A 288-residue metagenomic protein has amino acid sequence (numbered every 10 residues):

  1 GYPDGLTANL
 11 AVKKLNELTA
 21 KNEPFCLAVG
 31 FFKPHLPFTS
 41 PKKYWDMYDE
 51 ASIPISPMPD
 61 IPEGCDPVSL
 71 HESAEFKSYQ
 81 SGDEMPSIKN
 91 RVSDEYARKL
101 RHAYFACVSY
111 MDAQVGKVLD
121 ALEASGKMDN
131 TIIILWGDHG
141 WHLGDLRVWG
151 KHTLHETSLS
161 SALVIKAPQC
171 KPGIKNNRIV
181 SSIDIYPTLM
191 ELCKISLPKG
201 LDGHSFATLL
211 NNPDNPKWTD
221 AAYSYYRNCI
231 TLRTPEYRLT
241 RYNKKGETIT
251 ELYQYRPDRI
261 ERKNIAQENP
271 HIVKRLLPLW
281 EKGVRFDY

Functional and structural regions predicted by a protein language model:
G1-L6, K13-E23, A28-I179, L192-I195 (+3 more regions): Active-site-proximal cap/lid insertion segments
A8, H139-D145, K171, I183-Y186 (+2 more regions): C-terminal cap/loop subdomain of S1 sulfatases and analogous C-terminal strand-loop tails that border
E261-I265: Carboxylate-dense, calcium-coordinating segments in secreted/extracellular and ER-lumen proteins
V273-W280, V284: Short amphipathic alpha-helical coiled-coil/interface segments
